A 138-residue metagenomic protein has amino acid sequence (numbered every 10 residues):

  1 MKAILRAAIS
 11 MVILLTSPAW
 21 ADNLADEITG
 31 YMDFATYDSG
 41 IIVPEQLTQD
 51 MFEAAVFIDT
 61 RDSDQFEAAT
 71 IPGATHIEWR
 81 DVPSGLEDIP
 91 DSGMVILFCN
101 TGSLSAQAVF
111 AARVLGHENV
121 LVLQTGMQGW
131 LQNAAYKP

Functional and structural regions predicted by a protein language model:
K2-A7, S17-E45, F52-E53, S63-M94 (+1 more regions): Rhodanese-like catalytic fold shared by cysteine-dependent sulfurtransferases and DSP/PTP-type phosphatases
F57-D59: Structural scaffold elements adjacent to functional motifs in cytosolic proteins
F98-C99: Short, surface-exposed ligand- or partner-binding patches at beta-edge/loop junctions that are enriched in aromatics
